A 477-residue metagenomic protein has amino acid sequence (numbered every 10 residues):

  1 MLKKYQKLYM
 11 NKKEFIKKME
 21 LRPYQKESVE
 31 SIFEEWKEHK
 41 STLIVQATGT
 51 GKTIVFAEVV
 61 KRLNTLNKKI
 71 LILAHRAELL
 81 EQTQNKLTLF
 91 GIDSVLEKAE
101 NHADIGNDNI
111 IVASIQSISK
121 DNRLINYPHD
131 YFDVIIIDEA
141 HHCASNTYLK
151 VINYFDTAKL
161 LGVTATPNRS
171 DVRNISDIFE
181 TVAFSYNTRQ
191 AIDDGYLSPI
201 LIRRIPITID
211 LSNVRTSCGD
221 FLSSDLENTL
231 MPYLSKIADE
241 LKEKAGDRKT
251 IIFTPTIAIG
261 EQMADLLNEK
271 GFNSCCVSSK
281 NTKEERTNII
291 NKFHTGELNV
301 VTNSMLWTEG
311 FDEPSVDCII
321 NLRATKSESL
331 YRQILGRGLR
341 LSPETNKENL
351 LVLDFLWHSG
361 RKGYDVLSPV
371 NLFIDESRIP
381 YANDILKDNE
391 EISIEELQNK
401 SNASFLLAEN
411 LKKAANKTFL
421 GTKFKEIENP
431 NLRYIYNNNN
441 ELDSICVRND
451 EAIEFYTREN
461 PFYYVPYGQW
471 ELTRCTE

Functional and structural regions predicted by a protein language model:
N11-V45: Conserved pre-motif I regulatory segment
E38-V59: Walker A/P-loop
E78-K98: Conserved helix-turn-beta segment of the N-terminal RecA-like "Helicase ATP-binding" lobe in SF1/SF2 helicases
H102-D104, E261-Q262, F272-S304: Conserved helicase ATPase core of P-loop NTP-dependent helicases/translocases
H142-L201: Post-DEXD/H (motif II) to motif III coupling segment of the RecA-like Helicase ATP-binding lobe
V182-I251: Conserved interdomain linker/interface between the two RecA-like ATPase lobes of SF2 helicase motors
R189-S198, L341-L397: A conserved SF2-helicase RecA2
K326-N346: Conserved SF2 helicase motif VI
